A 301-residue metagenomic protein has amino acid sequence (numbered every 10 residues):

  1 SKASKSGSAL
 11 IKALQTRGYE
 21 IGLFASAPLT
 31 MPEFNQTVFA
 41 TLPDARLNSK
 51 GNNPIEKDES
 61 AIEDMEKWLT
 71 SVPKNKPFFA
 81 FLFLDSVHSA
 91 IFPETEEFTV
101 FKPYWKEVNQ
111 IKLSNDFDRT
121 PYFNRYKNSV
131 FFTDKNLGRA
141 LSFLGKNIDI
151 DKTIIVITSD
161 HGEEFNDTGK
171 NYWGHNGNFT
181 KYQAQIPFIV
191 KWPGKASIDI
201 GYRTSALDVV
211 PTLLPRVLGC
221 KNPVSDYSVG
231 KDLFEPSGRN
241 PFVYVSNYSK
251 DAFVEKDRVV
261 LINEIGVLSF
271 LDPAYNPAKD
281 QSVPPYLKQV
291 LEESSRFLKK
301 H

Functional and structural regions predicted by a protein language model:
S1-Q110, G230: Active-site-proximal alpha/beta segments of enzymes that process anionic O-linked groups
K2-S6, T120-F132, N178-A184, K195-P211 (+1 more regions): A short beta-strand-to-alpha-helix junction
L14, P77-D85, V130-T133, L137-A140 (+4 more regions): Beta-strand elements within well-structured catalytic alpha/beta cores of enzymes that handle phosphate/sulfate esters
R17, A45, D85, H161-E164 (+4 more regions): Phosphate/oxyanion-binding loops and surfaces in catalytic or ligand/nucleic-acid-binding neighborhoods
L29, S142-I148, W192-H301: Membrane-interface soluble catalytic domains
L29-Q36, V87-E94, E163-D167, I198 (+2 more regions): Short catalytic/ligand-binding loop motif for oxyanion handling, primarily in non-cytosolic enzymes, centered on
I62-V72, K106-T153: A long, amphipathic alpha-helix that forms part of the scaffold/cap immediately adjacent to metal-dependent active
G145, D149-P193: Histidine-centered active-site microenvironments of extracellular/periplasmic hydrolases and transferases
